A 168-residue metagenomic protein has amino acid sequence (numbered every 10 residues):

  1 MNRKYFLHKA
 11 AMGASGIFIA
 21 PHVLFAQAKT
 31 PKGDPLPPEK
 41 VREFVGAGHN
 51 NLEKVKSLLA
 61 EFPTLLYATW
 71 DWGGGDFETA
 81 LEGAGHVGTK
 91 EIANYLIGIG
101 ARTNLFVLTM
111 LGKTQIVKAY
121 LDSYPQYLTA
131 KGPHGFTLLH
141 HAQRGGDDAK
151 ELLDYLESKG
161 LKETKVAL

Functional and structural regions predicted by a protein language model:
M1-S15, P21: N-terminal secretory signal peptides and thylakoid transit peptides that target proteins across membranes
H22-S57: C-terminal segment of N-terminal export signals and the immediately downstream linker at the start of the mature
D34-G46, Y67-G83, R102-T109, A130-R144 (+1 more regions): Ankyrin-repeat boundary/"N-cap" motif
N51-L59, T89-I97, K113-L121, D147-E157: Ankyrin repeat structural motif
P63-T64, G100-A101, P125-Q126, L161: Ankyrin-repeat C-terminal turn/loop position
G112-T137: Ankyrin-repeat and related helical/solenoid repeat scaffolds used for protein-protein interactions
L152-L168: Terminal, low-structured helical/coil segments at or just beyond the last alpha-helical repeat
